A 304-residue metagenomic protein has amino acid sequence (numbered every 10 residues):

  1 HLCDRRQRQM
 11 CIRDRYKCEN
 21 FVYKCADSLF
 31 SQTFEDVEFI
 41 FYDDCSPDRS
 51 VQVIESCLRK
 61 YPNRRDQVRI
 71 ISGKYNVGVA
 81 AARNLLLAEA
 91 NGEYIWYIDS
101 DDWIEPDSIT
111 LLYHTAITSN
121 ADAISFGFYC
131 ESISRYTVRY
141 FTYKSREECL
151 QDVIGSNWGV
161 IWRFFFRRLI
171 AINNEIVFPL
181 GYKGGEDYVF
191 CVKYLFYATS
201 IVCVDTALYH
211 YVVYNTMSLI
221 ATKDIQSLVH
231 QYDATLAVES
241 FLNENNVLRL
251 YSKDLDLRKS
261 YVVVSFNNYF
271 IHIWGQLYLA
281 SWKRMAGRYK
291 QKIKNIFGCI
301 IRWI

Functional and structural regions predicted by a protein language model:
H1-R8, I12: Single conserved hydrophobic/aromatic residue that forms the stacking wall/gate of nucleotide- or nucleobase-binding
A26-S72: Acidic donor-binding segment of Leloir-type glycosyltransferases
R65-D66, E105-G181: Flexible acidic/His/Gly-enriched loops in nucleotide-sugar-dependent glycosyltransferase catalytic domains
S72-A90: Glycine-rich, basic loop-to-helix element that forms the pyrophosphate-binding segment of sugar-nucleotide handling
I95: Short aromatic/hydrophobic "clamp" motif used to bind/position activated sugar donors
D99-W103: The conserved acidic donor/metal-binding loop of glycosyltransferases
E148-Q231: Conserved nucleotide-sugar donor-binding catalytic segment
V189, H210-I304: C-terminal subregions of glycosyltransferases and related glycan-biosynthesis enzymes
